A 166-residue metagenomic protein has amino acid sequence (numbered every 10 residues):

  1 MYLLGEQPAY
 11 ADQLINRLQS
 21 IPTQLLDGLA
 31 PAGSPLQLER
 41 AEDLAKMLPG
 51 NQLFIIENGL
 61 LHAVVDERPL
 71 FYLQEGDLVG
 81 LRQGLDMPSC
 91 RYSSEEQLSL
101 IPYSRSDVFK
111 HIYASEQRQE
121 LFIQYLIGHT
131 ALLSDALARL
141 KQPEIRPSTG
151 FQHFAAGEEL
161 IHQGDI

Functional and structural regions predicted by a protein language model:
M1-I166: Cytosolic regulatory regions built on CNB/CRP/Popeye-like sensor folds
